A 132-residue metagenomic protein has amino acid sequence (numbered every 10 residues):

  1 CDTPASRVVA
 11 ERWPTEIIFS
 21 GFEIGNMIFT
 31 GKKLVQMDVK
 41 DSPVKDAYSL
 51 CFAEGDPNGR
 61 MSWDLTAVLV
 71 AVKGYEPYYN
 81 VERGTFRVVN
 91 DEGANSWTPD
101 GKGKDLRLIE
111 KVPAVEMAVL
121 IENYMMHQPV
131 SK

Functional and structural regions predicted by a protein language model:
C1-P4, V8-E11, T15-K132: Conformational coupling and interaction surfaces
